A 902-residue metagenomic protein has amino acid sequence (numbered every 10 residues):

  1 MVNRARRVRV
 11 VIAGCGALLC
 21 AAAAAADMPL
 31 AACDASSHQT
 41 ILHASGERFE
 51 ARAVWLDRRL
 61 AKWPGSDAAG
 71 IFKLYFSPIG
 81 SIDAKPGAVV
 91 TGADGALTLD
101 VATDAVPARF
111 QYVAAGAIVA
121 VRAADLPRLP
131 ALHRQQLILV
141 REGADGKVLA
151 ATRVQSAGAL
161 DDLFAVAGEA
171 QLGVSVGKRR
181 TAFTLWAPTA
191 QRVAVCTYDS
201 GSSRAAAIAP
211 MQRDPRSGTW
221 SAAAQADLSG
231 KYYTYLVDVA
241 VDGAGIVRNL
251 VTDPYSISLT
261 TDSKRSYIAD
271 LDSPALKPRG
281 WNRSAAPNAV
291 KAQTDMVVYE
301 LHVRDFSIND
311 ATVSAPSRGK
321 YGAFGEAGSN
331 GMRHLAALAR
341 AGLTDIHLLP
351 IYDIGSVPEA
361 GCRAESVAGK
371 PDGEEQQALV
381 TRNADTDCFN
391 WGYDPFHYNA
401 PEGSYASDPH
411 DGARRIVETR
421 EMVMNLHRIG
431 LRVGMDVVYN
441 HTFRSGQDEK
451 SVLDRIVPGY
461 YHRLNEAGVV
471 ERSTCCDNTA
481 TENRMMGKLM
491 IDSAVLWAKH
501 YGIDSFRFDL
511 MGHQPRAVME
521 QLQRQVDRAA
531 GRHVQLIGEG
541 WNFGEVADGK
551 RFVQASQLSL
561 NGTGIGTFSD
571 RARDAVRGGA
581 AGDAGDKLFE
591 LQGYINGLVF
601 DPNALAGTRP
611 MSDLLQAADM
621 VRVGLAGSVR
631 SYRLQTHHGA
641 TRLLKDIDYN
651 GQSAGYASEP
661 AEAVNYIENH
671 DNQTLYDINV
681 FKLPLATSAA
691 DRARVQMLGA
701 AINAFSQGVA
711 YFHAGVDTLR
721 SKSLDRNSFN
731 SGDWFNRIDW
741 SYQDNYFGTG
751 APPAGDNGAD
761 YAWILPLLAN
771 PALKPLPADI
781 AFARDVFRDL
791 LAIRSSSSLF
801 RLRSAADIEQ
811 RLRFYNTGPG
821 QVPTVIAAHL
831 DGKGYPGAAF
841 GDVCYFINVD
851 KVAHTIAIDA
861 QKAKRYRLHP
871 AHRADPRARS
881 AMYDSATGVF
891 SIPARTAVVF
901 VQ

Functional and structural regions predicted by a protein language model:
D27-A44, E50-A51, A102-R180, S203-A205 (+1 more regions): The feature marks proteins involved in alpha-glucan
R59, R179-F183, D842: Structural beta-strand segments of beta-rich domains
P64-I71, W186-R192, D850-V852, Q861-A863: Short proline/glycine-enriched turn/loop motifs at strand-loop junctions of beta-rich domains
A209-D214, G361, L510-Y656, V716-W763 (+1 more regions): Active-site-proximal helices and loops of the catalytic beta/alpha 8
S229-Y233, Y883-Q902: C-terminal beta-strand-rich structural cap/linker in extracellular carbohydrate-active enzymes
S256-I308, D583-T687, A754-R784: Glycine-rich phosphate/pyrophosphate-binding loop and adjacent beta-alpha nucleotide/cofactor-binding cores
R304-E326, R333-T344, L349-G502, M511-Q535 (+3 more regions): Substrate-binding/active-site clefts of carbohydrate-active enzymes
I647-C844, V849-D859, A863-R865: Loop/helix patches that line or flank the sugar-binding groove of alpha-linked glycan CAZymes
